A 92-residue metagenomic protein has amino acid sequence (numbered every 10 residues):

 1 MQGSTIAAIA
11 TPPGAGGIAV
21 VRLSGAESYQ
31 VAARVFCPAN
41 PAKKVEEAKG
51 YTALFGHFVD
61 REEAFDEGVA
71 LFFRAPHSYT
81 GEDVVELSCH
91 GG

Functional and structural regions predicted by a protein language model:
M1-G92: A glycine-rich (often HGG/GG-containing) alpha/beta subdomain
